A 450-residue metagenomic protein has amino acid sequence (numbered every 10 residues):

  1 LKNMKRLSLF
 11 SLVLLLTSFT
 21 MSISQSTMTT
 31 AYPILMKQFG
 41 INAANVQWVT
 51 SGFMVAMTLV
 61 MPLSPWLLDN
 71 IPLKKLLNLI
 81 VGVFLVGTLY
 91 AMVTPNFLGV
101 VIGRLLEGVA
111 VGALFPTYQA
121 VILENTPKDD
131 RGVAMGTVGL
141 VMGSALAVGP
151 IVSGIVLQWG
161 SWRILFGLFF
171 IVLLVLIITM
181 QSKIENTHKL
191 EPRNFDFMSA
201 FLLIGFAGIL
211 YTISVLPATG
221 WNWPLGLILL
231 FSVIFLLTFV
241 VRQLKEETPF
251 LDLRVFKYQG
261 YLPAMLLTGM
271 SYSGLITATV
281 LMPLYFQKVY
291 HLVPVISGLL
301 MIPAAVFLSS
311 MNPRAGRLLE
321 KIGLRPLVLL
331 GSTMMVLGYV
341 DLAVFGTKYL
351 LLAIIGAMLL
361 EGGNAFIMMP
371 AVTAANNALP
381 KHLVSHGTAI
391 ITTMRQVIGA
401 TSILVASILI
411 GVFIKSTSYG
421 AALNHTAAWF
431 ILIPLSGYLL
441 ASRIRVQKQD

Functional and structural regions predicted by a protein language model:
K2-F10, F195-M198: N-terminal membrane topogenic signal
L7-I23, M28-P33, F39-A44, V49-G52 (+11 more regions): 12-transmembrane solute porter fold
L16, S144, V148, V152 (+6 more regions): Hydrophobic faces of alpha-helical transmembrane segments in multi-pass integral membrane proteins
Q25, T29, P33, V86-A91 (+4 more regions): Membrane-embedded alpha-helical segments in integral membrane proteins
M61-F197: Helix-loop-helix hairpins in multi-pass membrane proteins, especially solute transporters
M92-G99, Q181-I184, V215-T219, V240-L244 (+2 more regions): Transmembrane helix-loop junctions and nearby membrane-interface residues
Q158-L266, I431: Hydrophobic transmembrane-helix bundles of small-molecule transporters
